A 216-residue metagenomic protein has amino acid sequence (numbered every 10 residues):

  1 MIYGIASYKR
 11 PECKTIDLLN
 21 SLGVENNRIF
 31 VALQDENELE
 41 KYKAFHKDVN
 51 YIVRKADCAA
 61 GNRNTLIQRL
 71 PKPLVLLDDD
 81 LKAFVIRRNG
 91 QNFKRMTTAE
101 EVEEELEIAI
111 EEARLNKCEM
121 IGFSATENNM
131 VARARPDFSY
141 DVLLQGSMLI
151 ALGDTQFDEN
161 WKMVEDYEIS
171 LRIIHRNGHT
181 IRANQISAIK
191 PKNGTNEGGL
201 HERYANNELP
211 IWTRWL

Functional and structural regions predicted by a protein language model:
M1, S7-C13, W161-M163, Y167-L216: C-terminal catalytic/acceptor-binding lobe
I2-V24, N37-A44: Short, well-formed alpha-helical segments that are part of the catalytic scaffolds of diverse glycosyltransferases
Y3-I5, F30-V31, L76, R182: Structural beta-sheet core signal
K9-R10, C58, D80-K82, T126-N129 (+1 more regions): Short, solvent-exposed loop/turn segments at secondary-structure junctions
K14-D17, E40-K43, V85-R88, V131-D137 (+1 more regions): A short acidic (Asp/Glu
A32-L77, K82-T98: Active-site-proximal specificity loops/subdomain of glycosyltransferases
L74-D78, E119-S124, T180-N184: A structural signal for short, well-ordered beta-strand segments and their strand-loop junctions that often border
F84-R172: Conserved catalytic core of nucleotide-sugar-dependent glycosyltransferases
